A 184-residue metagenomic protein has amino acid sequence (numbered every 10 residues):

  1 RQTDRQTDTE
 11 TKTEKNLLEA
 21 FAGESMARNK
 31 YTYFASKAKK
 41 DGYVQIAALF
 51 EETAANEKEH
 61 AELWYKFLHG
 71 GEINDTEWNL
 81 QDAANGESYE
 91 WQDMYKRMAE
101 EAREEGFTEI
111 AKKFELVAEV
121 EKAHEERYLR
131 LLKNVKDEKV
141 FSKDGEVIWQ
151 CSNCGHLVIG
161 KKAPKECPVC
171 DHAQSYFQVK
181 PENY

Functional and structural regions predicted by a protein language model:
R1-T9: Intrinsically disordered, low-complexity terminal segments enriched in Ser/Thr
D8-Y184: Non-heme di-metal
